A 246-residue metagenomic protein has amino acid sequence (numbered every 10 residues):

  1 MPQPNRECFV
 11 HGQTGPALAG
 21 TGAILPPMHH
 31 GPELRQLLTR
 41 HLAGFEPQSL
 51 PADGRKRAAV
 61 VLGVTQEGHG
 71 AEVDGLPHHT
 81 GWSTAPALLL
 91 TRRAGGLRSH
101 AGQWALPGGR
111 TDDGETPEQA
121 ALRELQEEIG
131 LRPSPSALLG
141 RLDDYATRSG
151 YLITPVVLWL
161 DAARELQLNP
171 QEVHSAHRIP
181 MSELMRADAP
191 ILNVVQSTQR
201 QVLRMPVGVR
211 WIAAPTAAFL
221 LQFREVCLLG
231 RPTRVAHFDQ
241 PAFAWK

Functional and structural regions predicted by a protein language model:
P2-A105, R110-E127, L131-R164, V195 (+1 more regions): N-terminal leader/linker segments that precede catalytic domains of diphosphate-processing enzymes
L168-V207, A242: NUDIX/MutT-family hydrolases
